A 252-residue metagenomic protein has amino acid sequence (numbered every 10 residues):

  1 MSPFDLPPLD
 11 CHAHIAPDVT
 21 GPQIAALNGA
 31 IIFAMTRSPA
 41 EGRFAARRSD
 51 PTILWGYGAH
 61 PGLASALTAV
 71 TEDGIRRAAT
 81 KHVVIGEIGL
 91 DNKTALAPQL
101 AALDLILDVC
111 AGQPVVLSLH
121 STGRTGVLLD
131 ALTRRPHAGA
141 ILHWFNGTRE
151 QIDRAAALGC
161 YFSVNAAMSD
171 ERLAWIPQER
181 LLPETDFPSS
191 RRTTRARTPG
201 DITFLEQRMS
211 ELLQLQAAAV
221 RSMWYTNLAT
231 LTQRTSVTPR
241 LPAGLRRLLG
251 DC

Functional and structural regions predicted by a protein language model:
M1-C252: Mid-domain alpha/beta scaffold segments of enzyme catalytic cores
